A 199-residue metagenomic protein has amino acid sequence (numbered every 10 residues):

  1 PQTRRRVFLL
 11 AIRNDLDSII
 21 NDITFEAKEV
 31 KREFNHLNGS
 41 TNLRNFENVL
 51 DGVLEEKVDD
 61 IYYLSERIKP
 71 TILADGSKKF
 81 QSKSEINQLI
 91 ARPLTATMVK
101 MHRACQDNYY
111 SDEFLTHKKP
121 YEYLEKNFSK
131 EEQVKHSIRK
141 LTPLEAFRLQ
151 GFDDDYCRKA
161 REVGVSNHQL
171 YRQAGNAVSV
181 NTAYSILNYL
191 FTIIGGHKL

Functional and structural regions predicted by a protein language model:
P1-M101, S111-T116: Class I S-adenosyl-L-methionine
D60-L199: C-terminal target-recognition/interaction regions appended to catalytic cores
